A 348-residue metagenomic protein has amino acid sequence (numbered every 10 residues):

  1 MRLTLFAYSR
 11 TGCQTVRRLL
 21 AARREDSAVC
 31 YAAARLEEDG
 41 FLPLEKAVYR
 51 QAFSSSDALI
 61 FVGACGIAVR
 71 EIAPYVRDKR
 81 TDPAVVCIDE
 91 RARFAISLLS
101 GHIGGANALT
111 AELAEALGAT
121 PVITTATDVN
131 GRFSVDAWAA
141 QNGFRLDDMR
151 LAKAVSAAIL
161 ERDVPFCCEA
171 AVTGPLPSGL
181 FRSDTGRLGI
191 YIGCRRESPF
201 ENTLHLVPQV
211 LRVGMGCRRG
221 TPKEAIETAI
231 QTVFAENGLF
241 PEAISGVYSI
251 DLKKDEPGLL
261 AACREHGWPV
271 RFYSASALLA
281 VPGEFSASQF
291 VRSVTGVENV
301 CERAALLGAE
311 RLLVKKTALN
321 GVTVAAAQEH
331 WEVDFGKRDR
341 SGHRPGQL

Functional and structural regions predicted by a protein language model:
M1-L5: Extreme N-terminal starter segment of soluble prokaryotic enzymes
A7-S9: Glycine-rich adenosine-cofactor-binding loop
T11-D26, L36, L42-P43, Q51-A58 (+4 more regions): Conserved mixed alpha/beta catalytic, RNA-binding, or beta-rich assembly cores of soluble enzyme, regulatory
V29, T120, P269: Residue-level detector of anion-binding/catalytic polar loops
Y31-R35, T124-A126, Y273-A275, K315: Conserved beta-strand termini and adjacent loop/short-helix elements that scaffold enzyme active sites in alpha/beta
V48: Membrane-embedded catalytic cores of phosphoryl/pyrophosphoryl-handling enzymes
Q231, I250-R303, A309-L312, K316-V322 (+1 more regions): C-terminal non-catalytic interaction/assembly regions of soluble proteins
